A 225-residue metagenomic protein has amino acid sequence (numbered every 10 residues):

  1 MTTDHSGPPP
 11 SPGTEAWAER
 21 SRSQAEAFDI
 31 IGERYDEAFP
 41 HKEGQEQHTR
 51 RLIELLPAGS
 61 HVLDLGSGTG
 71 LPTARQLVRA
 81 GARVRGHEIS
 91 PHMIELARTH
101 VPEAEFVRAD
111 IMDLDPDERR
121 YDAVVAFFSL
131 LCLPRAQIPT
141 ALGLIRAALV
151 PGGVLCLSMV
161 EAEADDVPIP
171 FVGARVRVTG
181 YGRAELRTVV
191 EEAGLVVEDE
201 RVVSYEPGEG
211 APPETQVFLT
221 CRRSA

Functional and structural regions predicted by a protein language model:
T2-A58, E163: Conserved class I S-adenosyl-L-methionine
L63, T69-D113: Class I SAM-dependent methyltransferase SAM/SAH-binding core
L114-V124: A short acidic, Gly/Pro-enriched loop at the edge of an enzyme's catalytic core that lines a small-molecule cofactor
P139-P151: A short glycine-rich, Lys/Arg-flanked "PGG" loop and its adjoining helix->strand segment in the class I
G152-M159: Conserved beta-strand signature within the Rossmann-like core of class I S-adenosyl-L-methionine
V160-R177: Short, glycine-/aromatic-enriched active-site segment of Class I SAM-dependent methyltransferases
V178-G194: Short alpha-helix
E206-A225: Core SAM-dependent methyltransferase catalytic element
